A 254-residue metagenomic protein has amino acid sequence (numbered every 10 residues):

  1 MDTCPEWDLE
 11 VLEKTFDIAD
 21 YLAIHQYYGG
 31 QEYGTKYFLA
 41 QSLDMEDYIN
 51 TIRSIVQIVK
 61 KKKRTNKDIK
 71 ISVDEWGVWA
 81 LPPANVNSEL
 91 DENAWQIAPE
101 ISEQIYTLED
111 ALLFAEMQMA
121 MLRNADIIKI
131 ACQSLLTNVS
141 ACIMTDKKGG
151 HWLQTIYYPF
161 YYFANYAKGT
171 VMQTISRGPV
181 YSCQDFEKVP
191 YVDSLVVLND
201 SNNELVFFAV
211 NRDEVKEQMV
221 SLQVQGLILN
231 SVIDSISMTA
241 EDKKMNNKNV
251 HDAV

Functional and structural regions predicted by a protein language model:
M1-D8, Y28-G34, G77-P83, T137-I143 (+3 more regions): Flexible loop/turn segments at secondary-structure boundaries
M1-P5, D47-V78, I127-N138: Aromatic-lined carbohydrate-recognition surfaces of secreted/lumenal glycan-active proteins
D2-K14, E116, P190-Y191: Alpha-helical scaffolding within the catalytic cores of extracellular/periplasmic polymer-degrading hydrolases
D8-E46, I69-K70, D74-W79, E92-N93 (+3 more regions): Aromatic- and acid-rich polysaccharide-binding/catalytic face of secreted or lumenal carbohydrate-active enzymes
D8-L12, M45-R53, Q118-M119, Y157: Generic structural signal for well-ordered alpha-helices, preferentially at hydrophobic/aromatic core positions
K70-S194, D200-S201: Aromatic/acidic polysaccharide-binding cleft in carbohydrate-active enzymes
V189-S231, S235: Carbohydrate-binding surface patches
I228-V254: Acidic, Ser/Thr/Pro-rich beta/coil linker or hinge segments at domain junctions
